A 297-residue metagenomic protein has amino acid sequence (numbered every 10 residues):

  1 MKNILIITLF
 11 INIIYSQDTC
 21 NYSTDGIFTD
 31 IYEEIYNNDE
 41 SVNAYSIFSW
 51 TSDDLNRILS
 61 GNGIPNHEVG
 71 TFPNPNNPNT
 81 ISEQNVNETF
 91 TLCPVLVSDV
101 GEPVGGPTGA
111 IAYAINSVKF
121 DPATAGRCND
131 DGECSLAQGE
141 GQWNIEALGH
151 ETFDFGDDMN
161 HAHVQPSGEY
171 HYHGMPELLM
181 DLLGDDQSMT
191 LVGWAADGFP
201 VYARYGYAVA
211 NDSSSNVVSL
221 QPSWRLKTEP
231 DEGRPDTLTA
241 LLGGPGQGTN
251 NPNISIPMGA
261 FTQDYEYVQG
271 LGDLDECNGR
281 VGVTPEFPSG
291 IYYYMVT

Functional and structural regions predicted by a protein language model:
N3-S16: Sec-dependent N-terminal signal peptides
Q17-D154: Solvent-exposed N-terminal domain segments of exported/luminal and surface proteins
P94, T124-G126, G174-P176, Y205-Y207: A mature extracytoplasmic/lumenal domain signature
S98, L179-L182: Short loop/beta submotifs within extracellular cysteine-rich repeat domains
I115, K119-H161, G244-R280: Short, flexible domain-boundary/linker segments around small modular repeats
I115-V118, P166-L179, F287-T297: Extracellular/lumenal glycan-associated surfaces
Q187-P200: Short amphipathic alpha-helical linker/capping segments at the junctions of internal repeats and modular domains
D197-F199, V209, S213-T297: Extended, compositionally biased non-globular segments
